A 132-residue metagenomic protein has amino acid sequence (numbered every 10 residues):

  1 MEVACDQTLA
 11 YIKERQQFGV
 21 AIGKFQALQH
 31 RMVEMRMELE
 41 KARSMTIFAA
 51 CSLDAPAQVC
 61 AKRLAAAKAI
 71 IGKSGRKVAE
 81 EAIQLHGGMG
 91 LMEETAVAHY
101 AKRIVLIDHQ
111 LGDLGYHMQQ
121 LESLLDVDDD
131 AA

Functional and structural regions predicted by a protein language model:
M1-A132: Alpha-helical interface subdomain recognition
